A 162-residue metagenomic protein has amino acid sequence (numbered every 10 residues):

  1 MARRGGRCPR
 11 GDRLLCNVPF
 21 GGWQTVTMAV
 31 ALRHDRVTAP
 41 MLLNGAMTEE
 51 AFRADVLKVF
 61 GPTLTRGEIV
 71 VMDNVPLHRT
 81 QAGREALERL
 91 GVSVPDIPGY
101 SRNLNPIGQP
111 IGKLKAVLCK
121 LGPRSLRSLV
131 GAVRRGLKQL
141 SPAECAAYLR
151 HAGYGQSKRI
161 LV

Functional and structural regions predicted by a protein language model:
M1-G5, G83, I107-Q109: Short aromatic-enriched loop/helix-cap "lid" or pocket-rim segments at secondary-structure transitions that line
M1-L57, Y154-G155: Extended, low-complexity cationic-aromatic segments
G5, T63-E68, E144-C145: Surface-exposed helix-capping loop/turn segments at secondary-structure junctions
R7-R10, E88, G112-K115: Short, hinge-like loop/turn segments at secondary-structure boundaries
T48, V71, S125: Conserved acidic
A51, V56-I97: RNase H-like DDE/DDD metal-dependent nuclease/strand-transfer catalytic core used by mobile genetic elements
D73-N74, Q81, P95-C119, R127: RNase H-like two-metal-ion nuclease catalytic core shared by retroviral integrases and related mobile-element nucleases
I107-V162: C-terminal anion-handling pockets and recognition modules
